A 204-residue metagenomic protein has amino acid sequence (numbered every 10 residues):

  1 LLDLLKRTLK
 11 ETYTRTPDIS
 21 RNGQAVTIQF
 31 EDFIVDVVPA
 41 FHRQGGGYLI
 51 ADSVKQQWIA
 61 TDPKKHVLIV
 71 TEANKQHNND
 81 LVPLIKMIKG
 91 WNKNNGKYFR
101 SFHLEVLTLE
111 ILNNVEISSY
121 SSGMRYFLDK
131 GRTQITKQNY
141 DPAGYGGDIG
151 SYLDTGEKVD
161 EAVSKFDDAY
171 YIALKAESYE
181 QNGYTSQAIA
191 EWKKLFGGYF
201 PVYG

Functional and structural regions predicted by a protein language model:
L1-G47: Conserved catalytic core of two-metal-ion nucleotidyltransferases
D3, R7, S53, K65-L68 (+2 more regions): Polar/charged alpha-helical tracts
T8, T12-T16, T27, T61 (+5 more regions): Residue-identity detector for threonine
L9-T12, V37, K193, G197-G204: RecA-like P-loop NTPase motor core of helicase/translocase proteins
D32-G90: Glycine- and acidic-residue-rich phosphate-binding/metal-coordinating active-site segment common to enzymes that handle
Q76, D80-P201: Conserved nucleotidyltransferase catalytic core and NTase-mimicking acidic/glycine-rich helix/loop elements in nucleic
